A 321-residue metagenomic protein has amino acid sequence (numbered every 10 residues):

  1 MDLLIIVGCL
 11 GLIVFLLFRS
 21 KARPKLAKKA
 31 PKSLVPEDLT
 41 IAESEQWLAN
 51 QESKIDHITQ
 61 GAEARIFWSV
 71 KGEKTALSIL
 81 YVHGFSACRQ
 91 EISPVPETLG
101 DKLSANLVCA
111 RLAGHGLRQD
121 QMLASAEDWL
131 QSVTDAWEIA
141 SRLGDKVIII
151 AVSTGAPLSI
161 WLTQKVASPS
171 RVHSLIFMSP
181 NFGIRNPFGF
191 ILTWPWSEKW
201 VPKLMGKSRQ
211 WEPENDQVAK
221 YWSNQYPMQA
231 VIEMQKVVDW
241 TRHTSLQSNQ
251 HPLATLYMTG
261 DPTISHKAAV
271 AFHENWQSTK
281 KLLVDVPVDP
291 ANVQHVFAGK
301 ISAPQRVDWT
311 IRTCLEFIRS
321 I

Functional and structural regions predicted by a protein language model:
H57-H115: Short, surface-exposed "cap/lid" segments of acyl-processing enzymes
P94-V95, H251, I264-N275: Short alpha-helix in the alpha/beta-hydrolase fold that links the catalytic acid
L117-L143: Catalytic nucleophile-loop/oxyanion-hole region of alpha/beta-hydrolase and closely related hydrolase-like folds
I150-S159: Gly/Ala-rich beta-loop-alpha elbow adjacent to hydrolase catalytic centers
I176-P187: Active-site nucleophile loop of the alpha/beta-hydrolase fold
N249, T255-Y257, D261: Short beta-strand/loop motif that positions the catalytic acidic residue of the alpha/beta-hydrolase fold
W276-F297: Catalytic histidine neighborhood in serine/cysteine hydrolases with alpha/beta-hydrolase-type architecture
P290-I321: Catalytic active-site module of serine/aspartate enzymes centered on a nucleophile-bearing elbow/loop
